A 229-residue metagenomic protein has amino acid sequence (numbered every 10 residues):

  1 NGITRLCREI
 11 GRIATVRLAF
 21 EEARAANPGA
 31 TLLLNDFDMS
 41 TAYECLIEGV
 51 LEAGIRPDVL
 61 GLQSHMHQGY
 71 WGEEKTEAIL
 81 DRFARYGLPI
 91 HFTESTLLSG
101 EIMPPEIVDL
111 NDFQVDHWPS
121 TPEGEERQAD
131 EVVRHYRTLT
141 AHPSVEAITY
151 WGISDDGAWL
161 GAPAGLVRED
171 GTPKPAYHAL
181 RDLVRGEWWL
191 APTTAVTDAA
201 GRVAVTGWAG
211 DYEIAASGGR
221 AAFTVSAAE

Functional and structural regions predicted by a protein language model:
N1-G29, L33-C45, Y70-A78, W159-D170: Active-site cleft segment of glycoside hydrolase catalytic domains centered on the general acid/base Glu
A23, L60, Q128, I148 (+1 more regions): Conserved, mostly hydrophobic/aromatic
A25-D38, Y43-E73, E77-A78, A84-E101 (+1 more regions): Aromatic- and acid-rich polysaccharide-binding/catalytic face of secreted or lumenal carbohydrate-active enzymes
H91-E94, G124-P163: Substrate-binding cleft of secreted/luminal carbohydrate-active enzymes
G100-F113, S120-V133: Outer-membrane beta-barrel translocator/channel fold
W188-A200: Short, acidic Ser/Thr/Gly-rich low-complexity loop/linker segments typical of extracellular and cell-surface proteins
T197-Y212, E229: Glycine-centered loop-to-beta-strand initiation motif
G219-E229: Structured interaction patches on ligand/partner-binding surfaces of diverse proteins
